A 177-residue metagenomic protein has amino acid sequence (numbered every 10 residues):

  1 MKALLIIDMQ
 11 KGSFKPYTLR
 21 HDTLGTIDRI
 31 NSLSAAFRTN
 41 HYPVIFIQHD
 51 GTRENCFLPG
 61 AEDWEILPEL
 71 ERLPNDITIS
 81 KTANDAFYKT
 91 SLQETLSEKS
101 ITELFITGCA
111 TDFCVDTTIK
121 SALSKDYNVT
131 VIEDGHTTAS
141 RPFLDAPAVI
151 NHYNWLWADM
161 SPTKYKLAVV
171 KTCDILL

Functional and structural regions predicted by a protein language model:
K2-D8: Short, hydrophobic/glycine-enriched beta-strand segments
A3, S32-A35, F57-L177: Active-site-adjacent betaalpha module
G12-P16: Short acidic, Gly/Ser-rich segments with clustered Asp/Glu that frequently serve as metal-coordination loops in enzyme
T18-F46: A short alpha/beta connector and helix-capping loop motif
E54: Phosphate-coordination/substrate-recognition cap region in phosphate-metabolizing enzymes
